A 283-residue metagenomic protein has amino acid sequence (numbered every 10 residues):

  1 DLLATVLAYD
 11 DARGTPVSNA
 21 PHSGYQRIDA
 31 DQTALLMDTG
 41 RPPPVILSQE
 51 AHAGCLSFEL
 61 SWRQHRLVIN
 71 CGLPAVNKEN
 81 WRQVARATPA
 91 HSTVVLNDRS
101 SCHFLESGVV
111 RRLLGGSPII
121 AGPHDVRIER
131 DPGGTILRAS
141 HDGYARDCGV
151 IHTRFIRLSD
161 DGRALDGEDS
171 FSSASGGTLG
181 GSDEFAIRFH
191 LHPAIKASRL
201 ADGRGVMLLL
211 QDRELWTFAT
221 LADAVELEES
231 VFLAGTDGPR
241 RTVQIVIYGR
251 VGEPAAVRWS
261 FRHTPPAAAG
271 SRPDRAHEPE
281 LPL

Functional and structural regions predicted by a protein language model:
D1-I69: Carbohydrate-active enzyme catalytic cores, enriched for enzymes that act on polyanionic acidic polysaccharides
P74-L283: CBM-like, beta-strand-rich accessory domains located in the C-terminal region of large, secreted polysaccharide-active
